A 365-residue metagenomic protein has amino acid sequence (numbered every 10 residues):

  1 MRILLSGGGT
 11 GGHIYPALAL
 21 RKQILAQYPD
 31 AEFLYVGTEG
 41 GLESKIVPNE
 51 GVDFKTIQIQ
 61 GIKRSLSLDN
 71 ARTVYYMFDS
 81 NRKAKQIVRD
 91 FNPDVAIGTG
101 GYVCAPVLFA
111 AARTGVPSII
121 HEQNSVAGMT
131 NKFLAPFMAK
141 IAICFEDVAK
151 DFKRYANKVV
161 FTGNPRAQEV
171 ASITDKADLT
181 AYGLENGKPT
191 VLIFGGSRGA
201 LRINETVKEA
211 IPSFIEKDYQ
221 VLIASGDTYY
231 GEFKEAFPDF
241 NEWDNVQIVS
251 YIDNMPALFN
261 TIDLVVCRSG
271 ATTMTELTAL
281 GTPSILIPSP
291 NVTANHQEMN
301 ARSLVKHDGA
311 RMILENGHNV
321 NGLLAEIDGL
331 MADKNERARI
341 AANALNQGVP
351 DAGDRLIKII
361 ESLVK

Functional and structural regions predicted by a protein language model:
I3-G7, D30-Y76, N81, D227 (+1 more regions): Conserved nucleotide-sugar phosphate-binding/catalytic loop shared by glycosyltransferases and other
L34, L42, D53, A112-K176: Active-site-proximal region of nucleotide-activated glycan assembly enzymes, centered on histidine/acidic-rich loops
G41, I46, E50, D175-A177 (+4 more regions): Donor-nucleotide binding loops and adjacent catalytic segments primarily of GT-B fold Leloir glycosyltransferases
V52, V116-P117, D263-L264, G281-S289 (+1 more regions): Structural loop-to-beta junction motif characteristic of Rossmann-like glycosyltransferase folds
K83-A96, C104-I119, K132-F137: Glycosyltransferases and closely related glycan-assembly transferases that use nucleotide-activated donors
P93-V95, N260-T275, T282: Acidic donor-binding loop of glycosyltransferase active sites
E336-P350: A short, well-ordered alpha-helix in the C-terminal region of glycosyltransferases
V349-K365: C-terminal alpha-helical cap of glycosyltransferases
